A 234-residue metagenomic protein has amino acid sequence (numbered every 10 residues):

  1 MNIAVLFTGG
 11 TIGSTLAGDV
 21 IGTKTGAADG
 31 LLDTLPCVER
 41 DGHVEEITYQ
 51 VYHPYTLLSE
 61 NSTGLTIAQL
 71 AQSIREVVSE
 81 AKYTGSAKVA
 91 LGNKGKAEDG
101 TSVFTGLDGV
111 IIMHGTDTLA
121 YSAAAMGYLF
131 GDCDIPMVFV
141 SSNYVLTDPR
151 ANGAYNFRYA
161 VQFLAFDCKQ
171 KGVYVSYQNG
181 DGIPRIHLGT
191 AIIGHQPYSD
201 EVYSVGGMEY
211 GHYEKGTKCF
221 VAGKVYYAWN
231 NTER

Functional and structural regions predicted by a protein language model:
M1-E98: ATP/NTP phosphate-donor binding region
M1-I3, T105-G109, D132-P136, C168-G172 (+1 more regions): Short coil/turn connectors at secondary-structure junctions
N2, L6, L31-H43, R185-R234: Accessory alpha-helical/coil subdomains and C-terminal extensions that flank or cap enzyme catalytic cores
V5-F7, Y52-S59, D108-H114, V138-Y144: Short glycine-rich or small-residue beta-strand-to-loop segments that form or flank ligand, phosphate, metal/Fe-S
G10-G13, H114-A120, D181-G182: Gly/Ser/Thr-rich loops at beta-strand to alpha-helix junctions that form or flank small-molecule/cofactor-binding
T84-L119: Short acidic, glycine-rich surface-loop motifs adjacent to enzyme active sites
I112-I135: Short Gly/Thr/Asp-enriched flexible loops that form oxyanion-binding sites at enzyme active sites
V140-G216: Internal gly/pro-rich beta-alpha loop/helix module that stabilizes soluble enzyme cofactors or their anionic handles
